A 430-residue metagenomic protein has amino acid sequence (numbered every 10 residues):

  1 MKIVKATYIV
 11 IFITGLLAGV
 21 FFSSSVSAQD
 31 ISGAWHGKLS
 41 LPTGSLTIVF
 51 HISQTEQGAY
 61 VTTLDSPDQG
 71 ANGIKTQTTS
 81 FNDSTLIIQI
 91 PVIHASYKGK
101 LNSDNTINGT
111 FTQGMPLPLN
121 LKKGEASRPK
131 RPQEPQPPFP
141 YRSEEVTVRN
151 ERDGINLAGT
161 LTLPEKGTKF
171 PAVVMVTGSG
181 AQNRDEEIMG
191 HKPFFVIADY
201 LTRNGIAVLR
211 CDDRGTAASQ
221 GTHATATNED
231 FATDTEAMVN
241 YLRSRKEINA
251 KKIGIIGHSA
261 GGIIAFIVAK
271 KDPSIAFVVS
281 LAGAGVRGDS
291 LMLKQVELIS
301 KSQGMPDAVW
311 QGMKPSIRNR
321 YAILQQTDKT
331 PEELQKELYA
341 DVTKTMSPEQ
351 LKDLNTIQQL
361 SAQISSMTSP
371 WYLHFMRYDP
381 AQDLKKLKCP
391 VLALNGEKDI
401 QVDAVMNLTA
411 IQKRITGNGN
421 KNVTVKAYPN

Functional and structural regions predicted by a protein language model:
Q29-N102, N108-Q113, Q133, F194: Central antiparallel beta-sheet cores of small beta-barrel/beta-sandwich binding domains
A126-T168: N-terminal cap/lid segment of alpha/beta-hydrolase-fold proteins
K169-S179: Short beta-strand element of the alpha/beta-hydrolase
E187-V208: Short amphipathic alpha-helix adjacent to the substrate-entry channel of hydrolases
T225-K246: Alpha/beta-hydrolase active-site loop
E247-S259: Alpha/beta-hydrolase fold nucleophile elbow
V279-K385: Accessory cap/linker subdomain of secreted extracellular hydrolases
L387, A393-N395: Short beta-strand/loop motif that positions the catalytic acidic residue of the alpha/beta-hydrolase fold
